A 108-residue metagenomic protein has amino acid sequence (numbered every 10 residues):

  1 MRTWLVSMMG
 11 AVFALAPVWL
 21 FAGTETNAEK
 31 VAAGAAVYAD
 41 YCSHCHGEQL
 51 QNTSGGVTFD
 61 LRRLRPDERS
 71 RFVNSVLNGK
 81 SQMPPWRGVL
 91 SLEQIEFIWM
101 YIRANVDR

Functional and structural regions predicted by a protein language model:
M1-W4: Positively charged n-region of N-terminal signal peptides that target proteins for export
S7-V18: Bacterial N-terminal signal peptides
V18-V37: Electrostatic cytochrome c docking/interface patches
V31, A35, G47-S75: Gly/Gly-Pro-rich "capping" loops immediately C-terminal to redox-active cysteine motifs in periplasmic/lumenal
Y38-H44, Q49, G79: Short pre-active-site segment immediately N-terminal to redox-active cysteine/selenocysteine motifs in thiol-based
H46, L77, R103-V106: Protein kinase-like catalytic domain
S70-V89: Short Fe-S-cluster ligation motifs
G88-R108: C-terminal capping alpha-helices of c-type cytochrome domains
